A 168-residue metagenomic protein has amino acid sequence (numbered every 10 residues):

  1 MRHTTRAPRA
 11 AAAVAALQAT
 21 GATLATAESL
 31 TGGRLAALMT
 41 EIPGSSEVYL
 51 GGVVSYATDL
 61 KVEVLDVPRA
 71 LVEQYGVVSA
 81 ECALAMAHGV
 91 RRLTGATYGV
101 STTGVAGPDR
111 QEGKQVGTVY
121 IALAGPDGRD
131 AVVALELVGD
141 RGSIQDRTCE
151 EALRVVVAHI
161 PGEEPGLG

Functional and structural regions predicted by a protein language model:
M1-G168: Short alpha-helical segments enriched in small residues
